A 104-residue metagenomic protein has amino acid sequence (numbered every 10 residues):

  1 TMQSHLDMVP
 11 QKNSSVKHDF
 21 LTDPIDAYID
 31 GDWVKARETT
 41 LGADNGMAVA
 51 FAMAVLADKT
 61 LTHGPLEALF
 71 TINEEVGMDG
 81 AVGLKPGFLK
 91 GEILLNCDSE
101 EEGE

Functional and structural regions predicted by a protein language model:
T1-F70, E74-G77, A81-E92: Active-site metal-coordination/substrate-binding segment of hydrolases, especially metallo-dependent peptidases
L89-E104: C-terminal domain-closing interface element
